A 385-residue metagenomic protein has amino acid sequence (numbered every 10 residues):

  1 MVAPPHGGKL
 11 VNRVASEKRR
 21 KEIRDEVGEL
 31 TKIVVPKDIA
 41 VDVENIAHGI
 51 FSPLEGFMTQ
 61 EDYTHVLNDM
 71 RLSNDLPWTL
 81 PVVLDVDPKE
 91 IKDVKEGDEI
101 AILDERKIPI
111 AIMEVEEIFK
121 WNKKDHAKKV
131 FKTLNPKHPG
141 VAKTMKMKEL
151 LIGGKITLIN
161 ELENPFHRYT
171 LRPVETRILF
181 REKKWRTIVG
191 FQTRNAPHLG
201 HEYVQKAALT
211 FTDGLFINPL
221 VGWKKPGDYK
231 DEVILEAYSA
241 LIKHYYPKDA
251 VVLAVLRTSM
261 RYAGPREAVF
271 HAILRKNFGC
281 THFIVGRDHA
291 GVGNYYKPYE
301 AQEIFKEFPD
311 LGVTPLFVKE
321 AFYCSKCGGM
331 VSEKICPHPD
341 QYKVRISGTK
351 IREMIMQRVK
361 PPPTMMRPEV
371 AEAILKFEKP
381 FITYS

Functional and structural regions predicted by a protein language model:
M1-S385: Active-site cores that bind ATP or allylic diphosphates and position pyrophosphate for catalysis
